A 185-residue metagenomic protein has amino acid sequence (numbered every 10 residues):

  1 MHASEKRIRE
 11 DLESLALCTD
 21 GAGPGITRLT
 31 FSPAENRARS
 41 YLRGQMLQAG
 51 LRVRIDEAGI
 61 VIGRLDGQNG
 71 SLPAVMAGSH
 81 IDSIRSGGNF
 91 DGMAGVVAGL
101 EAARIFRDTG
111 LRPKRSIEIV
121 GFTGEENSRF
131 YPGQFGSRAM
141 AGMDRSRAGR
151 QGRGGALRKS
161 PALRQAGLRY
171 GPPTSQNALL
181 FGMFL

Functional and structural regions predicted by a protein language model:
H2-S32, T123: N-terminal capping segment at the start of a domain
E10-D20, A38, V53, G70-V75: N-terminal glycine-rich anion-binding loops that anchor highly charged ligand groups
D20-D66: A non-catalytic alpha/beta surface segment that caps or lines the substrate-entry region of metallo-dependent hydrolase
A49, G70-V75, R112-I117, L179-G182: Short coil/turn connectors at secondary-structure junctions
A49, V61-D91, G99: Catalytic-core environment of secreted peptidases
A77, G87-E125: Alpha-helical metal-binding/catalytic segments enriched in His/Glu/Asp
D82, E125, Y131, S137-L185: Midchain, well-structured core segments that form catalytic/ion-binding scaffolds
A94-A98, D108, G133-M143: A glycine- and small-aliphatic-rich helix-loop capping segment at beta-alpha/alpha-beta transitions that lines
